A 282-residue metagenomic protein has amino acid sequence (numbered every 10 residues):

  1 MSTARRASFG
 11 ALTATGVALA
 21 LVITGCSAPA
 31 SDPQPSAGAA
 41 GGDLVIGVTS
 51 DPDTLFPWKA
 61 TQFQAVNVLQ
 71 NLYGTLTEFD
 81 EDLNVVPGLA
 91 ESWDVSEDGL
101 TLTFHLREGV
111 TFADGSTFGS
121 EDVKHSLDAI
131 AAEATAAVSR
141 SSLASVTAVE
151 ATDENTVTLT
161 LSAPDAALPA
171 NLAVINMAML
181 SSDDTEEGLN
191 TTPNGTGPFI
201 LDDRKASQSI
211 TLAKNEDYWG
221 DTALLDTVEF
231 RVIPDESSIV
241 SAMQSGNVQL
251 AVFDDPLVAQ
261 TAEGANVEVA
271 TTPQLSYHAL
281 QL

Functional and structural regions predicted by a protein language model:
C26-P35: Bacterial lipoprotein signal-peptidase II cleavage site
G41-S50, E91, T101-F104, S126 (+4 more regions): Short, well-ordered beta-strand elements
G47-V95, N194: N-terminal lobe/hinge region of extracytoplasmic solute-binding protein
E91-T135: Aromatic- and charge-enriched surface segment that lines or borders ligand/interaction sites
H105, R140-S181: Surface-exposed binding/hinge segments that line and control ligand-binding clefts or catalytic entry sites
L172-D221, T227: Gly/Pro-rich hinge or "lid" segments in bacterial periplasmic/extracellular proteins
N215-T261, L275: Ligand-site clamp/hinge motif
Q260-T271: Ligand-binding "clamshell"
